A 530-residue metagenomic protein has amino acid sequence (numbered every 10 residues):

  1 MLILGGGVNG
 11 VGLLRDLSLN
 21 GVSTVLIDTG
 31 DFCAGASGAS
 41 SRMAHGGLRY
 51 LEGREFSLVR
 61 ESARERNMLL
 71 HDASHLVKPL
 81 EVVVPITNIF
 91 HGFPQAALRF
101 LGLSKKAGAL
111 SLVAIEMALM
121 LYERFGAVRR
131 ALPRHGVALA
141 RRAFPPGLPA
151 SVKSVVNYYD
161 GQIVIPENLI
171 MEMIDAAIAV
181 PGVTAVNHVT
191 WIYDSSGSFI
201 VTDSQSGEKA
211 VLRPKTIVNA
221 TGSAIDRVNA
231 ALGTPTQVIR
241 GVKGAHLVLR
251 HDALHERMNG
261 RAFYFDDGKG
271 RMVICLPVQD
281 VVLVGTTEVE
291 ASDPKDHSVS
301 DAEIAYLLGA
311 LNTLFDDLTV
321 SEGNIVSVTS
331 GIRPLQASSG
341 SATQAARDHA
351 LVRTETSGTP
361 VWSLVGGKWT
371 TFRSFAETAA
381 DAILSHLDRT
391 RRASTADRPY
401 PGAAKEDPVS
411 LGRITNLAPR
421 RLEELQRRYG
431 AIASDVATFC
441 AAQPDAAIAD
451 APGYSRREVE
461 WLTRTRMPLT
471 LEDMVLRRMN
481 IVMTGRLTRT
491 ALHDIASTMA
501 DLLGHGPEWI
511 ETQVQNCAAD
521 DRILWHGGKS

Functional and structural regions predicted by a protein language model:
M1-N9: Beta1/beta-strand and adjacent pyrophosphate-binding region of the FAD-binding site in flavoprotein oxidoreductases
S18-A39: Glycine-rich FAD pyrophosphate-binding loop
R42-A143: Dinucleotide-binding Rossmann-like beta1-alpha1 core, especially the glycine-rich loop that anchors the ADP
S151-S154, D160, P166-E172, A176 (+5 more regions): C-terminal catalytic lobe of FAD-dependent flavoproteins
V186-F199: A conserved short coil-to-beta-strand element within the FAD-binding core of flavoproteins
G207-T216: Core beta-strand elements of the Rossmann-like FAD/NAD(P) dinucleotide-binding domain in flavoenzyme oxidoreductases
N219-T234: Flavin (primarily FAD) binding-site architecture
